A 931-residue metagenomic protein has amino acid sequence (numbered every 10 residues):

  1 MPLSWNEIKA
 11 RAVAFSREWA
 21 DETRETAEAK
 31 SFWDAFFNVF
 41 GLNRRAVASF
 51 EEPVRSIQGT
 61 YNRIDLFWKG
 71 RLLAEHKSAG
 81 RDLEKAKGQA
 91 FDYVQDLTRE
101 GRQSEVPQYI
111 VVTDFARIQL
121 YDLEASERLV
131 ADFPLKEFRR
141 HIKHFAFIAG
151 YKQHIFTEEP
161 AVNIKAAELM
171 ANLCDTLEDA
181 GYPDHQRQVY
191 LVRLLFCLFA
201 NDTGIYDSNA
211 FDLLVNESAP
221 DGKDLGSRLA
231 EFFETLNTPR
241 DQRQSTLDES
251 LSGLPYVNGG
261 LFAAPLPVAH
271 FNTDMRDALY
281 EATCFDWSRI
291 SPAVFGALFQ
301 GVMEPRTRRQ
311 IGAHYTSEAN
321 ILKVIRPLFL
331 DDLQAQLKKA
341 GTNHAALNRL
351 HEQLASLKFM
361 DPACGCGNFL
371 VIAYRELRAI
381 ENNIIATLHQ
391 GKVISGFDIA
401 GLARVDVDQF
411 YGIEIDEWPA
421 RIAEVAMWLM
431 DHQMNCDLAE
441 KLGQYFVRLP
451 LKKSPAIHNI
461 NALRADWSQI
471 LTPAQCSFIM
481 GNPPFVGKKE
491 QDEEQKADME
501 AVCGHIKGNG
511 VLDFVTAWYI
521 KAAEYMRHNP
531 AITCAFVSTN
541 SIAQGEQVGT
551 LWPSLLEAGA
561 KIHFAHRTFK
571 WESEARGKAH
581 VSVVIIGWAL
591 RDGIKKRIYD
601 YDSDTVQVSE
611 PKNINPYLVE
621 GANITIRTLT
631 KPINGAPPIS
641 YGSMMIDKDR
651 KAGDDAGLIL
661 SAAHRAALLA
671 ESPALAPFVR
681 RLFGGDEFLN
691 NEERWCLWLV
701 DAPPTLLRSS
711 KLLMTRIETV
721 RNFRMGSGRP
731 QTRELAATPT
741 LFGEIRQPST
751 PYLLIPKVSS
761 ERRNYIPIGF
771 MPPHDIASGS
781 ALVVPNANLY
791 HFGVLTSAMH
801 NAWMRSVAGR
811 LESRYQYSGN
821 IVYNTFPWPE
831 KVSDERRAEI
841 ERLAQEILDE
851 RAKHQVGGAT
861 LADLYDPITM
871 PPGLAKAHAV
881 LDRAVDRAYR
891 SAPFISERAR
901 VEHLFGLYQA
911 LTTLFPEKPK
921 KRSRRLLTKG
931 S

Functional and structural regions predicted by a protein language model:
M1-Q108, A125-S126, T740: A short, conserved, highly charged catalytic patch centered on acidic carboxylates
P2-S16, F115, L135-E376, Q409-I422 (+16 more regions): Preference for the N-terminal adenyl/adenosyl cofactor-binding alpha/beta module
E22, S56-Y61, A79, L83 (+21 more regions): Signature of N6-adenine DNA methyltransferases within the class I
W33-N38, Q89-I110, G396, A426 (+3 more regions): Metal-dependent nuclease catalytic cores in nucleic-acid-processing enzymes, especially RNase H-like/related
D34-N38, V192-N201, Q300-G301, V425-H432 (+5 more regions): Short, hydrophobic/amphipathic alpha-helical patches that form generic packing surfaces within helical domains
V47-F50, R102-Q103, A210-L214, Q336-A355 (+2 more regions): Flexible phosphate/Mg2+-sensing switch loops adjacent to catalytic phosphate-binding sites
S78, Q95, T516, D602-R842 (+4 more regions): Polybasic, glycine- and aromatic-enriched phosphate-binding surface used to engage nucleic acids
C364, L712-V720, L735-A736, T825-S931: Non-catalytic DNA-recognition/assembly elements of restriction-modification systems
